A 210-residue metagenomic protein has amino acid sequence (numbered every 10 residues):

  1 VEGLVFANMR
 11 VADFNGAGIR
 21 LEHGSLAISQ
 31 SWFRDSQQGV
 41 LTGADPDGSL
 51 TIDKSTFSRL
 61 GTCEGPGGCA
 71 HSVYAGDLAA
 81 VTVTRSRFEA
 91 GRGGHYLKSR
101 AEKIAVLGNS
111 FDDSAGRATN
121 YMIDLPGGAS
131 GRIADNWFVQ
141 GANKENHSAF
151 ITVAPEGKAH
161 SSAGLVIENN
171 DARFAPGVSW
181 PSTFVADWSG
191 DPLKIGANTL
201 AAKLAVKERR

Functional and structural regions predicted by a protein language model:
E2-R10, S25-D35, D47-C63, H71 (+5 more regions): Right-handed parallel beta-helix
A12-R20, D35-A44, E64-G76, A90-Y96 (+3 more regions): Extracellular beta-strand/beta-solenoid scaffold signature
W180-R210: Leucine-rich solenoid repeat scaffolds
